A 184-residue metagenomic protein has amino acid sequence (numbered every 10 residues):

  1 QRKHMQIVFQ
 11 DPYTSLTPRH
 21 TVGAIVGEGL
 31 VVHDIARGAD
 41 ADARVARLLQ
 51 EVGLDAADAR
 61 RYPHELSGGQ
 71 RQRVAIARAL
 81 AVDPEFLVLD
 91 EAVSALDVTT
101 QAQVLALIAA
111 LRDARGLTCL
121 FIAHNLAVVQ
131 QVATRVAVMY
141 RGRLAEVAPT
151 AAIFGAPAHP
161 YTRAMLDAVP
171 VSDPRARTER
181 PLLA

Functional and structural regions predicted by a protein language model:
D40-A57, L166-D167: Conserved ABC ATPase "signature" region
Y62-L66, Q70: Conserved ABC ATPase signature
I76, V104: Hydrophobic anchor residue at the start of the ABC signature
D83: Conserved catalytic motifs of ABC-family nucleotide-binding domains
V129-Q131: A short, surface-exposed alpha-helical micro-motif characterized by mixed small hydrophobic and charged/polar residues
P149-A184: Short catalytic/signature loops enriched in Gly
